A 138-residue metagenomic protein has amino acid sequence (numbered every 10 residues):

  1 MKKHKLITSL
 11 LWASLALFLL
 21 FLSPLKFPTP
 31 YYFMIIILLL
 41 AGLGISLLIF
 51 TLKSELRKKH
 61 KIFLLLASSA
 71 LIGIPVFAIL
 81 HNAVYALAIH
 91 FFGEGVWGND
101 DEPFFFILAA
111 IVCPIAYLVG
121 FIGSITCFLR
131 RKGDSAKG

Functional and structural regions predicted by a protein language model:
M1-K3, G133-G138: Low-complexity, intrinsically disordered extramembrane tails and loops of integral membrane proteins
M1-S46: N-terminal signal-anchor transmembrane alpha-helix
L6-A13, E94-G133: Alpha-helical membrane-associated segments of multi-pass integral membrane proteins
T8-L15, K61-L80: Transmembrane alpha-helical segments of multi-pass membrane proteins
L15-L19, A41-L47, L71-A78, C113 (+2 more regions): Helical transmembrane-bundle signal
S23-K26, L52, A78-A86, H90 (+1 more regions): Transmembrane helix-loop junctions and nearby membrane-interface residues
K26-I35, V76-V112: Interfacial non-cytosolic loop connecting adjacent transmembrane helices
L38-A67: Canonical alpha-helical transmembrane segments
